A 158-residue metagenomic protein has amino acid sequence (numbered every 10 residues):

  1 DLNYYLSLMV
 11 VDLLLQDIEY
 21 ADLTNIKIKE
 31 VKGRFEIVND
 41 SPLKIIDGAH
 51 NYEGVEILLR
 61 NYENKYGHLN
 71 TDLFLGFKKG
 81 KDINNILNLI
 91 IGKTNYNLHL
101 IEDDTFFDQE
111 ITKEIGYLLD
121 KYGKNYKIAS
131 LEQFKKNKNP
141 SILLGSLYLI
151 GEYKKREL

Functional and structural regions predicted by a protein language model:
D1, L43, N85-I142: C-terminal helical cap/extension that packs against the catalytic core of soluble nucleotide-cofactor enzymes
D1-N97: Nucleotide phosphate-binding/pyrophosphate-handling subdomain across enzymes that bind or process nucleotide phosphates
E30, H50, K78, A129-E132 (+1 more regions): Short beta->alpha linker loops
S41, A49-H50, D104, L147 (+1 more regions): A broadly conserved detector of short glycine/acidic/proline-rich loop/turn motifs that flank catalytic sites and bind
G54, D82-N84, F107-E110, I150-Y153: Short active-site-adjacent structural elements
L75-K79, I101-D103, S146: Cofactor-binding loop segments of dinucleotide-utilizing enzymes, especially the Rossmann-like FAD- and NAD(P)+-binding
F134-L158: A glycine-rich beta-strand to alpha-helix segment that forms a phosphate/ribose-binding loop at ligand/cofactor sites
